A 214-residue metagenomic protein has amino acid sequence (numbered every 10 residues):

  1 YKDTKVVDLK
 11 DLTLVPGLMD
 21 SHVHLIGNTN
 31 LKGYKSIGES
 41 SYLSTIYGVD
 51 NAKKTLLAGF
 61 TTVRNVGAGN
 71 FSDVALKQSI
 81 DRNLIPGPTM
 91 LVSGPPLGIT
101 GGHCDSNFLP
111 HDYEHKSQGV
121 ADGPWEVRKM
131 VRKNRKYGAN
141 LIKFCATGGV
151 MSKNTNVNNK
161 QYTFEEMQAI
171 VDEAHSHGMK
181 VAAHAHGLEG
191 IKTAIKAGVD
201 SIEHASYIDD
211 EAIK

Functional and structural regions predicted by a protein language model:
Y1-V15: Histidine-rich, glycine-flanked metal-binding segment
D11, M19, G59, M90 (+5 more regions): Conserved, mostly hydrophobic/aromatic
L12-R82, T100-H103, P110, E165 (+1 more regions): Metal-associated gating/positioning segment near the N- to mid-region
G33-I46, N107-M130, K180-A182: Active-site mouth loops of central-metabolism enzymes
V49-D73, G87-P96, A139-S152, K180 (+1 more regions): Divalent metal-dependent hydrolysis catalytic cores, especially in the metallo-beta-lactamase
I80-P88, S176-G178: Short helix-capping segments at alpha-helix termini
T100, C145-K214: Active-site core of metal-dependent hydrolases
